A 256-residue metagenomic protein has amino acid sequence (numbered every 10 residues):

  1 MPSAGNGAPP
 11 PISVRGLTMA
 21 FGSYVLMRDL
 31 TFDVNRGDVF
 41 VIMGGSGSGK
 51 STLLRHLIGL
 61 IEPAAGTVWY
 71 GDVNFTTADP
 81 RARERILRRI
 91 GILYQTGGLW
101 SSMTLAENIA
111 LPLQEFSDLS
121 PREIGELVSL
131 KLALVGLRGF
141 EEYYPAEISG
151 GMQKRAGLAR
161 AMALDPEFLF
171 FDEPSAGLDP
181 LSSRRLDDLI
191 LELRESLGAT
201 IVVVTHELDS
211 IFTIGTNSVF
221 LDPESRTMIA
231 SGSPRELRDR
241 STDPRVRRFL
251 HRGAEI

Functional and structural regions predicted by a protein language model:
I58: Helix-to-loop junction immediately C-terminal to a conserved catalytic motif
G66-F75: Conserved ABC transporter NBD signature motif
F75-G91, P121, L237-S241: ABC ATPase NBD coupling module
P121-F140: Conserved ABC ATPase "signature" region
Y144-I148, M152: Conserved ABC ATPase signature
A163-E167: A short, proline-enriched helix->beta-strand linker immediately N-terminal to the Walker B motif in ABC-type P-loop
L169-D172: Catalytic Walker B motif of ABC-type/P-loop ATPase nucleotide-binding domains
